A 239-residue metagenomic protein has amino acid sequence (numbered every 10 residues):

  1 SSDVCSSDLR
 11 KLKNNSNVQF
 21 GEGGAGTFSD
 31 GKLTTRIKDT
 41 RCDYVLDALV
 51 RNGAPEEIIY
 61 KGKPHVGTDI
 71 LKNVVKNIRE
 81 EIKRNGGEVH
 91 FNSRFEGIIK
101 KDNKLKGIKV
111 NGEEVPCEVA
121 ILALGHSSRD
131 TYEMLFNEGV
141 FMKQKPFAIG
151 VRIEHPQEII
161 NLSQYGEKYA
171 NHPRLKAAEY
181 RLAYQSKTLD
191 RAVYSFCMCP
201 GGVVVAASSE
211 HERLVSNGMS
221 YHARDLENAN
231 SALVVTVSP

Functional and structural regions predicted by a protein language model:
S1-N52, E56-P239: Residues forming the flavin
